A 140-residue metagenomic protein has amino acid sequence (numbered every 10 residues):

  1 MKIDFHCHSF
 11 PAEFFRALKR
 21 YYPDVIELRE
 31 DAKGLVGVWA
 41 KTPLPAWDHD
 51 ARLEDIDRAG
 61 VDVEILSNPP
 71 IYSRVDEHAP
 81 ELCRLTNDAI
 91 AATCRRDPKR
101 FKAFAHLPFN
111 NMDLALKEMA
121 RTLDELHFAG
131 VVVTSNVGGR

Functional and structural regions predicted by a protein language model:
M1-R140: Helix-coil boundary/capping segments in enzymes
